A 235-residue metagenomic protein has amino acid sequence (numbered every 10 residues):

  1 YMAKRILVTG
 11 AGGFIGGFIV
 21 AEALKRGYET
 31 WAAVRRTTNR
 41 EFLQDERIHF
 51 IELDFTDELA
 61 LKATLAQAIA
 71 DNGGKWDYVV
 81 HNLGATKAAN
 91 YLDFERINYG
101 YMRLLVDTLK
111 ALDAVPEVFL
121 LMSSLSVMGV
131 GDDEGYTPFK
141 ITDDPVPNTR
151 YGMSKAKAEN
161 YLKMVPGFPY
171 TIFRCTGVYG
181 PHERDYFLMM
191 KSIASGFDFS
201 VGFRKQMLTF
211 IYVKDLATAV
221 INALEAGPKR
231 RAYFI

Functional and structural regions predicted by a protein language model:
I6-R26: N-terminal Rossmann NAD(P)H-binding glycine-rich loop of SDR-like oxidoreductase domains
T9, A33, V79-L83, F119-L125 (+1 more regions): SDR active-site strand-loop-helix element
A33-T38, F55: N-terminal Rossmann-fold cofactor-binding loop
L53-L104, V130: NAD(P)H-binding glycine-rich loop region in Rossmannoid oxidoreductase-like domains and their noncatalytic homologs
R103-R150, T171: Conserved Rossmann-fold NAD(P)-dependent oxidoreductase catalytic core, especially the SDR/UDP-sugar
M128, T171-L188: Flexible, glycine-rich beta-alpha linker
D132-G177, D198-Q206: Catalytic helix-loop patch of NAD(P)-dependent Rossmann-fold dehydrogenases
M190-D198, M207-I235: Alpha-helical substrate-binding/gating segment
